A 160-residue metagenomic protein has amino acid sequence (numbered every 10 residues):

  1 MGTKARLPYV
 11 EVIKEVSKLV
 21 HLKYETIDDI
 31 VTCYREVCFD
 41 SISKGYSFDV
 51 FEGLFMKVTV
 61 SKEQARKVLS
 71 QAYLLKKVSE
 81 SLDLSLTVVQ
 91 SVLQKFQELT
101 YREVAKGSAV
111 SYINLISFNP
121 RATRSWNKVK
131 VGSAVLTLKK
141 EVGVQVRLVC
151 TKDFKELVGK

Functional and structural regions predicted by a protein language model:
M1-K160: Strongly charged
